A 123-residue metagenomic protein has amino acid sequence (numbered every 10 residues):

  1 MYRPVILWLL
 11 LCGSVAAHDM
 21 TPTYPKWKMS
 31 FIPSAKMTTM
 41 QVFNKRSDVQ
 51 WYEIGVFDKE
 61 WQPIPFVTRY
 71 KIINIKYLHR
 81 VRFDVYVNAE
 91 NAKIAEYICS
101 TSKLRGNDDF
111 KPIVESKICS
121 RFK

Functional and structural regions predicted by a protein language model:
P4-G13: Sec-dependent N-terminal signal peptides
A16-Q41: Beta-sheet-dominated interaction scaffolds and their linkers
F31, K45, N74-L78: Surface-exposed coil/turn segments at beta-strand junctions on protein surfaces, enriched
M37, V49-E53, A95: Exposed beta-strand and adjacent loop surfaces of beta-rich binding modules that mediate intermolecular recognition
T38-F43, V85, I98-S100: Buried hydrophobic-core signal for structured, non-transmembrane domains
K45-P63, T101-S102: Short acidic, flexible loop segments centered on an aromatic residue
P63-A92: Intrinsically disordered, low-complexity Pro/Gly/Ser/Thr-rich segments with frequent PxxP/GP/PP motifs and embedded
A89-K123: Terminal connector regions
